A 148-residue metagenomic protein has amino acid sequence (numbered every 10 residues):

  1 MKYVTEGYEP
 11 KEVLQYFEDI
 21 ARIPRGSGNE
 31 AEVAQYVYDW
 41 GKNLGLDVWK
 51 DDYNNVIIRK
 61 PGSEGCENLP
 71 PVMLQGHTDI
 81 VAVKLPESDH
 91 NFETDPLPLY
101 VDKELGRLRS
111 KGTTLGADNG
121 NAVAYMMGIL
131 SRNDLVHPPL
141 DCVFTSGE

Functional and structural regions predicted by a protein language model:
K2-G28: N-terminal capping segment at the start of a domain
G7, V33-Q35, L44-L46, L85-E87 (+1 more regions): Intrinsically disordered, low-complexity segments enriched in polar/charged residues with Gly/Pro, especially when
K11, A31-E32, A117, A124: Residue-level recognition of alpha-helix initiation/capping sites
L14, E18, Y38, V123-S131: Predominant activation on well-ordered alpha-helical scaffold segments within soluble catalytic domains
I20-I23, L44, R132-V136: Change "in soluble alpha/beta enzymes" to "in soluble alpha/beta proteins
G26-P70: A non-catalytic alpha/beta surface segment that caps or lines the substrate-entry region of metallo-dependent hydrolase
C66-P139, F144-E148: Active-site metal-coordination/substrate-binding segment of hydrolases, especially metallo-dependent peptidases
